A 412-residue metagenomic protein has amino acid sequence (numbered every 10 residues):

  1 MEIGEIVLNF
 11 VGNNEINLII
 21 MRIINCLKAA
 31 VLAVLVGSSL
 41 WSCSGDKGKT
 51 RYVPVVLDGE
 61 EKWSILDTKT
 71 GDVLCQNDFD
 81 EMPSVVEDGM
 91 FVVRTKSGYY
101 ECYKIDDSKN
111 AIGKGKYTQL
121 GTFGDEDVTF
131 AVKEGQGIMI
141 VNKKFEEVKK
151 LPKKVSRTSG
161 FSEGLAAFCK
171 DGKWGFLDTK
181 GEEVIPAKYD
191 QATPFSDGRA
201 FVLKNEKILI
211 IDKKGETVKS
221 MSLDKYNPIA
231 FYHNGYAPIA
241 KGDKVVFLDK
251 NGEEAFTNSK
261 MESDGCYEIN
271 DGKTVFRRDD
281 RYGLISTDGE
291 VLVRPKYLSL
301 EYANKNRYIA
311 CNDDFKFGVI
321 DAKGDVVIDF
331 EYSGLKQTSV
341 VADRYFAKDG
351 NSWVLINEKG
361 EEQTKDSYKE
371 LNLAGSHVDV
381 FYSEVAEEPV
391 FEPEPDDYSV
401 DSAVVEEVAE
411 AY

Functional and structural regions predicted by a protein language model:
M1, V11, I24, S402-E406: Glycine-centered signal
M1-I20: Short, Lys/Arg-enriched N-terminal segments with co-localized hydrophobic residues within the first ~10-30 amino acids
N9, K28, C43-S44, Y99: Hydrophobic, helix-prone linear segments
V11-G12, I16, S38, S44-K49 (+1 more regions): Intrinsically disordered low-complexity regions specifically enriched for long asparagine
I19-A30: Bacterial N-terminal signal peptides that target proteins for export
A30-S39: Bacterial N-terminal signal peptides
S44-E394, Y412: Residue-level detector of conserved, function-critical positions
P395-Y412: Long, low-complexity, intrinsically disordered segments
